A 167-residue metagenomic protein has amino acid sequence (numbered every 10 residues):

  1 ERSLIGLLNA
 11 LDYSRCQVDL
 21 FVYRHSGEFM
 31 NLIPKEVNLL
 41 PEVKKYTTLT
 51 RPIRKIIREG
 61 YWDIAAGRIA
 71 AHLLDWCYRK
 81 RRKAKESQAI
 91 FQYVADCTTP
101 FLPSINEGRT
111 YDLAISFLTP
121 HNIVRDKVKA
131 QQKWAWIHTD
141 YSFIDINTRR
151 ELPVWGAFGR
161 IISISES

Functional and structural regions predicted by a protein language model:
E1-L11, H25-L32: Short amphipathic alpha-helix
R15, E36-V37, R109-D112, A130-Q131 (+1 more regions): Short, well-ordered alpha-helix to beta-strand connector turns
C16-E86: N-terminal strand-loop element at the rim of the active site of nucleotide-sugar-dependent glycosyltransferases
I33, I105-E107, P153-W155: Structural alpha-helical scaffold elements that stabilize or flank donor/cofactor-binding regions in carbohydrate
L74-R79, A95, I115-H121: Short His-centered aromatic/hydrophobic patch
Y93-L102, Q131, H138-A157: Nucleotide-sugar donor phosphate/pyrophosphate-binding loop at the beta->alpha transition of glycosyltransferases
L113-Y141: Active-site proximal beta-strand in glycosyltransferases
I123-V124, G159-S167: A short, active-site helix/loop in glycosyltransferases that binds the activated sugar's phosphate group
